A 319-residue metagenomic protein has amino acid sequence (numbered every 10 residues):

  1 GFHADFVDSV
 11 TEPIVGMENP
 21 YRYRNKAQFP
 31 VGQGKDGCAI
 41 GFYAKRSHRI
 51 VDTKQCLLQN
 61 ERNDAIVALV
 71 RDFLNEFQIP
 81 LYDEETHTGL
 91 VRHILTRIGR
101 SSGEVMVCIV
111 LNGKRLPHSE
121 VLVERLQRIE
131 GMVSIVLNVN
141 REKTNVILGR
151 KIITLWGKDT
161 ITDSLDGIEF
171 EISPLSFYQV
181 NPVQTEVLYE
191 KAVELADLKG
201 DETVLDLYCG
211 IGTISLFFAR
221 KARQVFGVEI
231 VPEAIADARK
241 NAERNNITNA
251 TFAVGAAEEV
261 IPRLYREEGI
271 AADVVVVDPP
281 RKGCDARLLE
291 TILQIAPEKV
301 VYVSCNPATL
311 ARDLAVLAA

Functional and structural regions predicted by a protein language model:
G1-I153, E194-G200, I270-A271, G283-A319: SAM-dependent transferase fold signal centered on methyltransferase-like domains, encompassing both Class I
H118-I129, V133-A319: Rossmann-like S-adenosyl-L-methionine
